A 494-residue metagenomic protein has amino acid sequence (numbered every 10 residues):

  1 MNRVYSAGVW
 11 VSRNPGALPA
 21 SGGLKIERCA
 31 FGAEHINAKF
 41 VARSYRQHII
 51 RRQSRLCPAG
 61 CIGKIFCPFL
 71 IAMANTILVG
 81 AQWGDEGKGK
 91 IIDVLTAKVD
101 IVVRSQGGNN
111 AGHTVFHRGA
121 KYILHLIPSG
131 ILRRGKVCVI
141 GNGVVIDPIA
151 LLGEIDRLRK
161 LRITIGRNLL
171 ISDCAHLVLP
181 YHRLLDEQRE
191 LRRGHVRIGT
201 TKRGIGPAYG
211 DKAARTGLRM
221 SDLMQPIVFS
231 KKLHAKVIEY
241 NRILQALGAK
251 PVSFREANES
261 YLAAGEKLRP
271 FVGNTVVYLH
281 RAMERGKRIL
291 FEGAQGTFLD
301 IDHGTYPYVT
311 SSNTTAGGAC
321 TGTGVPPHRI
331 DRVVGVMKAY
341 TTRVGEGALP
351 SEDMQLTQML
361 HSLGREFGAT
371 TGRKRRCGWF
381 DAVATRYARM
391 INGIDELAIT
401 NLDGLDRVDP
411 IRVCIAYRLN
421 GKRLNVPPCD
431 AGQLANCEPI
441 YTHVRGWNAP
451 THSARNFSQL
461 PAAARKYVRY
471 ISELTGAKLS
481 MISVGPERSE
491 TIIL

Functional and structural regions predicted by a protein language model:
Y5, L18-S21, Y45: A general signal for intrinsically disordered, low-complexity N-terminal leader regions
V11, P15, E27-A33, V41 (+2 more regions): N-terminal basic, low-structured, amphipathic or hydrophobic segments
A20-G23, G32-A33, A38: Small-residue helix-boundary/cleavage micro-motifs
A72-L494: Non-transmembrane, aqueous-exposed alpha-helical and coiled segments at domain scale
